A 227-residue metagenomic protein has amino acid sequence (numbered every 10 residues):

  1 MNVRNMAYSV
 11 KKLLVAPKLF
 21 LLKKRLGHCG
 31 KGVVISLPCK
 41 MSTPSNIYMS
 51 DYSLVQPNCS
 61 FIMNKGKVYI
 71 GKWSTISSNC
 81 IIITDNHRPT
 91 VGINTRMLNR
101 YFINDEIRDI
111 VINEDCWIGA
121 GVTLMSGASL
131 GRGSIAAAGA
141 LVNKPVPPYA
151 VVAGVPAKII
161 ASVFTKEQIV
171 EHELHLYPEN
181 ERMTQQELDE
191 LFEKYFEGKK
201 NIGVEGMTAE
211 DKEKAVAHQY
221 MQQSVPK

Functional and structural regions predicted by a protein language model:
M1-K40: Extended, small-residue-rich solenoid/repeat segments and analogous flexible loops that form exposed scaffolds
K40-M49, L54-A128, V163-F164: Flexible, glycine/small-residue-enriched loop-and-beta-strand segment within the central core of proteins
L54, W117, I135, V151-A153: Short-chain dehydrogenase/reductase
V68, C80, P148-A150, K158: Glycine-centered loop/turn positions within well-structured domains that cap or flank conserved ligand/cofactor-binding
N99-L124, V155-K227: C-terminal segments of enzyme domains that contribute to small-molecule binding surfaces
A128, A140, V146, V155: Short beta-to-alpha loop/turn elements within the nucleotide-binding domains of ABC transporters
G131-S134, P147-Y149: Conserved catalytic segment of ABC-fold P-loop ATPases
S134-A140: Short, electropositive alpha-helical surface patch
